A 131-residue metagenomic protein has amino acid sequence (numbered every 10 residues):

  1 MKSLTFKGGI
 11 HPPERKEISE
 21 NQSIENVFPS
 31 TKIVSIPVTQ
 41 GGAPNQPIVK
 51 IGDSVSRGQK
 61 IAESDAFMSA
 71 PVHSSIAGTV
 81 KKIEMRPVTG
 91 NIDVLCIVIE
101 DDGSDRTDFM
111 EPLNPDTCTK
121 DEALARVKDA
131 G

Functional and structural regions predicted by a protein language model:
M1-G131: Well-ordered secondary-structure scaffolds
